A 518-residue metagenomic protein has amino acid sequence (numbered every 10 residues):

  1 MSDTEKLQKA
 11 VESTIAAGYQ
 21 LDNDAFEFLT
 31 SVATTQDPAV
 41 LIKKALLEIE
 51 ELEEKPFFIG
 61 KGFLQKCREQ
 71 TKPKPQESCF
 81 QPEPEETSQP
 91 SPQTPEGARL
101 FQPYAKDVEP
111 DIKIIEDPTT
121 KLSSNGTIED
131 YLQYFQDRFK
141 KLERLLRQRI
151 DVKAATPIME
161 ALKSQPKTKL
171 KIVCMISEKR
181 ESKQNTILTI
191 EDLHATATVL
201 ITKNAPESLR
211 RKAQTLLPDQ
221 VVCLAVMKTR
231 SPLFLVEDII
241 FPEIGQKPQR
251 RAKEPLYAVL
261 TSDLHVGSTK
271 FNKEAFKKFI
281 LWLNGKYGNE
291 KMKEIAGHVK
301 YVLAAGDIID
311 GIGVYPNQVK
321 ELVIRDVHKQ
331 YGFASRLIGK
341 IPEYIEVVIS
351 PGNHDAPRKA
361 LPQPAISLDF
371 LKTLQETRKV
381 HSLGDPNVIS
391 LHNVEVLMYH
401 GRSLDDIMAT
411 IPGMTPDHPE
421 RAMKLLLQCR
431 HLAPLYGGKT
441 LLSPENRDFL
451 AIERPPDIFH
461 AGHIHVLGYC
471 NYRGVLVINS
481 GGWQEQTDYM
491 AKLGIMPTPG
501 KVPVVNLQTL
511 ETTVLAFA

Functional and structural regions predicted by a protein language model:
M1-A518: Extended recognition/assembly regions associated with phosphoester-bond processing machinery
